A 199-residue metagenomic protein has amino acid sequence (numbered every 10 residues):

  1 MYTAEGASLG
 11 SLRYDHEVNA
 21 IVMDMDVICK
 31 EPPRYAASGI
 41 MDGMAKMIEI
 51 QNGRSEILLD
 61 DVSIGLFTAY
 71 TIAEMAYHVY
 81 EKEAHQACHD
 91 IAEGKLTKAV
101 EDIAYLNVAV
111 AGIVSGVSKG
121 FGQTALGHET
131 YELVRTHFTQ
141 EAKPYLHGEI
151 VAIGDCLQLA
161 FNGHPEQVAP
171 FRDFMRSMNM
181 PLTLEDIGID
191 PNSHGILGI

Functional and structural regions predicted by a protein language model:
M1-A69: A glycine/threonine-rich phosphate-anchoring loop and its flanking beta-alpha core in nucleotide/phosphate-binding
K30-I40, D102-A104, S193-L197: Short secondary-structure transition/capping segments
A37, M41, L146, D186: Short glycine/serine/threonine-biased micro-segments
M47, Q51-S55, A87, V110 (+2 more regions): A short secondary-structure junction motif
E56, G163-I199: C-terminal charged capping/lid subdomain of soluble metabolic enzymes
D60-D173: Active-site segments that bind and position negatively charged phosphate/pyrophosphate groups
